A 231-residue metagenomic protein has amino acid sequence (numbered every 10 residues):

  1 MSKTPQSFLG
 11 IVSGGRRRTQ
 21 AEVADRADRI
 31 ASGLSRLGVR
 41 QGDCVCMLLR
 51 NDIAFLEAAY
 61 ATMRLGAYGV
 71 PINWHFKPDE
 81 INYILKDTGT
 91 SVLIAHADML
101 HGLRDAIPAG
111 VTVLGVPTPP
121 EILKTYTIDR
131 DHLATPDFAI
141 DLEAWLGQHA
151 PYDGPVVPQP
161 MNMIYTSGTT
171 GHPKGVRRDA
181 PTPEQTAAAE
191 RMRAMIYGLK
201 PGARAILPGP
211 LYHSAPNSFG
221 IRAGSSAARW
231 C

Functional and structural regions predicted by a protein language model:
M1, V23, A27, L34 (+7 more regions): Adenylate-forming
S7-D52, L56, Y60, K77-N82: Conserved AMP-binding/adenylate-forming core of the ANL superfamily
T19-A21, M161-A187: Conserved AMP-binding A3 loop
D28-S32, G89, D98, G171: Solvent-exposed alpha-helix faces
R36-L37, R64-W145, P155-V156: Structural core segment of the AMP-binding/adenylate-forming
C44, R50-V70, W74-P78, D87-V92 (+2 more regions): A short helix-loop-beta submotif of the ANL/AMP-binding
N51, L133-Y165, G171-H172, Y197-R204: Conserved pre-ATP/AMP-binding loop-to-beta segment of ANL
P183-P208, Y212-C231: Conserved AMP-binding/adenylation subdomain of ANL enzymes
